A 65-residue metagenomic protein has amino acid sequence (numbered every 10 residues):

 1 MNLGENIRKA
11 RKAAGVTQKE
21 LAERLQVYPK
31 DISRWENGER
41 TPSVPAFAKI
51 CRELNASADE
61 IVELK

Functional and structural regions predicted by a protein language model:
M1, K12-A13, T41: Short amphipathic helical patch at the helix-1/turn junction of helix-turn-helix
M1-L3, K65: Absolute protein N-terminus
L3, I7, S57-A58: Hydrophobic side chains within well-formed alpha-helices
E5-R24, K49: Short basic helix-loop element that most often maps to the first helix and adjoining turn of HTH DNA-binding modules
I7, L21-A22, I32-W35, I61: Conserved hydrophobic/aromatic packing and binding residues within compact polymer-binding modules
V27-T41: Recognition helix of helix-turn-helix/homeodomain-like DNA-binding domains that insert into the DNA major groove
P45-E60: DNA major-groove recognition helix of helix-turn-helix/homeodomain DNA-binding modules
